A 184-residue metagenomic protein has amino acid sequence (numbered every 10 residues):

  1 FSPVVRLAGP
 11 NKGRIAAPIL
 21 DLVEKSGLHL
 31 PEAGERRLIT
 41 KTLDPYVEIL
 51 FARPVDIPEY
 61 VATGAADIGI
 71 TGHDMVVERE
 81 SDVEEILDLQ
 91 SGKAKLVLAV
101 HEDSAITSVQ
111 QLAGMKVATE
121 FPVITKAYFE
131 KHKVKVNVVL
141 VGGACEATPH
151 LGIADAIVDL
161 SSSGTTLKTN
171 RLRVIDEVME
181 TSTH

Functional and structural regions predicted by a protein language model:
F1-H184: Domain-level signature for soluble enzymes in the chorismate/prephenate branch of the shikimate pathway
